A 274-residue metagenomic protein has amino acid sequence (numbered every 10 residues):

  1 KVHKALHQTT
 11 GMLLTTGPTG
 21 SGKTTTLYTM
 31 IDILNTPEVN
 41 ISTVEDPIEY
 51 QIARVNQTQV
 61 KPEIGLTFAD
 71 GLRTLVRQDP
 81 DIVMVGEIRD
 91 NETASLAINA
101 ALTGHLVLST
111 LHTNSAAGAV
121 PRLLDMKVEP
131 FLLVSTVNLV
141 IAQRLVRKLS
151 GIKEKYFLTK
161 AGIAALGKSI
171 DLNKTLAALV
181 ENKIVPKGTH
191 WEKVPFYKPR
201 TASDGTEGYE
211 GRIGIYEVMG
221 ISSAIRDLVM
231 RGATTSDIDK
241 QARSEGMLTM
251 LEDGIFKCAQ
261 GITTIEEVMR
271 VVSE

Functional and structural regions predicted by a protein language model:
K1-E274: Short, flexible helix-loop junctions that flank or precede catalytic/ligand sites
